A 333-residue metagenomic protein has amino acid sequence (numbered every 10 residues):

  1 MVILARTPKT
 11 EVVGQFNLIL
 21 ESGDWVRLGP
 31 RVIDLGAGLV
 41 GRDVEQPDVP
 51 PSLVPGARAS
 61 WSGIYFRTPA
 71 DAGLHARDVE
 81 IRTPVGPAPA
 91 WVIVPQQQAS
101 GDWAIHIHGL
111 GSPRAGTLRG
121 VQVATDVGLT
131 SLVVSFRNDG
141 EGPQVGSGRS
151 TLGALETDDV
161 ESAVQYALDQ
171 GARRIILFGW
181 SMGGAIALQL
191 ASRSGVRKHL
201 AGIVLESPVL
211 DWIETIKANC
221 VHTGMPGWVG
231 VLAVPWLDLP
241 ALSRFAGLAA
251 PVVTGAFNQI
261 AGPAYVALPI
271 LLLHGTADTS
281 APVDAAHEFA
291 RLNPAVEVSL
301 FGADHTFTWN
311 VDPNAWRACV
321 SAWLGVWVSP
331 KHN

Functional and structural regions predicted by a protein language model:
M1-S62: N-terminal accessory interaction module
P50-Q97: N-terminal cap/lid segment of alpha/beta-hydrolase-fold proteins
P84-R137, E141-P143: Short, surface-exposed "cap/lid" segments of acyl-processing enzymes
S150-Q170: Alpha/beta-hydrolase active-site loop
S194-G255, L300: Hydrolase active-site cap/lid region
Y265-A267, L272-H274, D278: Short beta-strand/loop motif that positions the catalytic acidic residue of the alpha/beta-hydrolase fold
T279-A285, T308: Conserved alpha/beta-hydrolase "acid-adjacent" motif
A303-R317: Catalytic histidine-centered segment of alpha/beta-hydrolase-like enzymes
